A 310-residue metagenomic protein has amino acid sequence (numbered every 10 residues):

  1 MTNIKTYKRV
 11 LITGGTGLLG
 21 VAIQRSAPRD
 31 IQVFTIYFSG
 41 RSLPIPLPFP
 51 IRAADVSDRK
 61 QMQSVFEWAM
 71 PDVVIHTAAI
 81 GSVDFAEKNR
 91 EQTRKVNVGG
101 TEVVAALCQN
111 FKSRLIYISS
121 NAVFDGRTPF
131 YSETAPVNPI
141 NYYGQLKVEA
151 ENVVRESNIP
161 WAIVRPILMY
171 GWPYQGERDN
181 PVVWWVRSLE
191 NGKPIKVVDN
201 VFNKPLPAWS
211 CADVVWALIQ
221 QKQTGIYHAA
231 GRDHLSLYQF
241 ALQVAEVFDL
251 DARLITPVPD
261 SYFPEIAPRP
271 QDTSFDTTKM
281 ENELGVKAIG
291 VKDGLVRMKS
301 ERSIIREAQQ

Functional and structural regions predicted by a protein language model:
T2-N3, V291-Q310: Amphipathic terminal alpha-helices
Y7-R29: N-terminal Rossmann NAD(P)H-binding glycine-rich loop of SDR-like oxidoreductase domains
A54-V96: NAD(P)H-binding glycine-rich loop region in Rossmannoid oxidoreductase-like domains and their noncatalytic homologs
V73-V74, K88-I116: NAD(P)-cofactor binding segment of oxidoreductase domains
K95, G99-V103, V123-V164, L168-Y170 (+1 more regions): Catalytic helix-loop patch of NAD(P)-dependent Rossmann-fold dehydrogenases
N152-N203, W209-S210, A217: NAD(P)-dependent short-chain dehydrogenase/reductase
V197-F202, Y227-H234, E283: Glycine-rich Rossmann NAD(P)(H)-binding loop
V214, Q221-I266, D272, R306-Q310: Mid/C-terminal beta-alpha module of Rossmann-like enzyme folds, strongest in SDR-family dehydrogenases/epimerases
